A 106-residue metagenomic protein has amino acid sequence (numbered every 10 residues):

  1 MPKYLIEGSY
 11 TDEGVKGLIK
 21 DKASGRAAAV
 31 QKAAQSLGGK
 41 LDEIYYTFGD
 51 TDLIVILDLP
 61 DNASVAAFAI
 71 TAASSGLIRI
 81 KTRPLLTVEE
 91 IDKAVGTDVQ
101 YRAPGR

Functional and structural regions predicted by a protein language model:
M1-R106: A compositional/biophysical signature of low hydrophobicity enriched in polar/charged and small residues
